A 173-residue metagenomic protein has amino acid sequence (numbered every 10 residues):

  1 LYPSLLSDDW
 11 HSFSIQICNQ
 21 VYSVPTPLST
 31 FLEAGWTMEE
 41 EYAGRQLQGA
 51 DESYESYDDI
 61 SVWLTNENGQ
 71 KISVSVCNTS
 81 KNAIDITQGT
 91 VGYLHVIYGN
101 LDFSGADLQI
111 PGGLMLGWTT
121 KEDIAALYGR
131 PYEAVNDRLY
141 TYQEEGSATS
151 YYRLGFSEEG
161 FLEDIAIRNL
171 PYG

Functional and structural regions predicted by a protein language model:
L1-Y2, L32-Q88, L116-G173: A cross-family detector of function-defining hotspots
L1-Y22: N-terminal low-complexity, Pro/Thr/Ser-rich intrinsically disordered segments that act as propeptides or flexible
P3, S7-D8, G49, V96 (+2 more regions): Generic detector of low-complexity/intrinsically disordered segments and short hydrophobic N-terminal stretches
S12, L28-S29, E122: Short glycine-/small-residue-rich flexible loop motifs, especially phosphate/cofactor-binding loops
F13-Q20, L108-G113, Y140-Y142, S150-Y151: Short, recurring structural edge motifs at helix starts
Q16-Y42: N-terminal "mature-domain start" segment
Q20, V24-P25, G113-K121: Solvent-exposed, acidic/flexible segments
S80-G99, F103-G113, N169: A motif-centric signal for short, conserved binding hotspots located in accessible loops or intrinsically disordered
